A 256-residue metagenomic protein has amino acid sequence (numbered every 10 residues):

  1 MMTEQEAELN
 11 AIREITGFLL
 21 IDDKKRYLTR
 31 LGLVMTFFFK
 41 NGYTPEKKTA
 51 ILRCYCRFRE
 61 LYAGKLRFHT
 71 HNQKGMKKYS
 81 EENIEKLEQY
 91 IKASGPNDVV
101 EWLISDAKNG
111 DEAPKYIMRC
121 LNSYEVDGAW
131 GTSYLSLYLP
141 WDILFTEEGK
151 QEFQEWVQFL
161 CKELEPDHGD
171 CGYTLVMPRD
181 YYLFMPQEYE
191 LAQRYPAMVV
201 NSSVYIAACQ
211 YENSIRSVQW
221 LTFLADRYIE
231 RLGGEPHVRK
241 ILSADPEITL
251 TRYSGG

Functional and structural regions predicted by a protein language model:
M2-L66, R179-G256: C-terminal interaction module
K65-P186: Internal, hydrophobic cores of structured domains that mediate oligomerization or house catalytic pockets within large
